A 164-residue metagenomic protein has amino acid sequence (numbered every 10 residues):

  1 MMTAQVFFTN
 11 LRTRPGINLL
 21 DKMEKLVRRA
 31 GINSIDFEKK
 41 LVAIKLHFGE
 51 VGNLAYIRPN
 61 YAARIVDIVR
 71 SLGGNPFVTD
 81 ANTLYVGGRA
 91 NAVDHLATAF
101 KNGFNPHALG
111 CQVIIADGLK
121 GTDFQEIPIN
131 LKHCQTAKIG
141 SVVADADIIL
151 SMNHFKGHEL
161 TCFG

Functional and structural regions predicted by a protein language model:
M1-G164: N-terminal and secondary-structure boundary signal
